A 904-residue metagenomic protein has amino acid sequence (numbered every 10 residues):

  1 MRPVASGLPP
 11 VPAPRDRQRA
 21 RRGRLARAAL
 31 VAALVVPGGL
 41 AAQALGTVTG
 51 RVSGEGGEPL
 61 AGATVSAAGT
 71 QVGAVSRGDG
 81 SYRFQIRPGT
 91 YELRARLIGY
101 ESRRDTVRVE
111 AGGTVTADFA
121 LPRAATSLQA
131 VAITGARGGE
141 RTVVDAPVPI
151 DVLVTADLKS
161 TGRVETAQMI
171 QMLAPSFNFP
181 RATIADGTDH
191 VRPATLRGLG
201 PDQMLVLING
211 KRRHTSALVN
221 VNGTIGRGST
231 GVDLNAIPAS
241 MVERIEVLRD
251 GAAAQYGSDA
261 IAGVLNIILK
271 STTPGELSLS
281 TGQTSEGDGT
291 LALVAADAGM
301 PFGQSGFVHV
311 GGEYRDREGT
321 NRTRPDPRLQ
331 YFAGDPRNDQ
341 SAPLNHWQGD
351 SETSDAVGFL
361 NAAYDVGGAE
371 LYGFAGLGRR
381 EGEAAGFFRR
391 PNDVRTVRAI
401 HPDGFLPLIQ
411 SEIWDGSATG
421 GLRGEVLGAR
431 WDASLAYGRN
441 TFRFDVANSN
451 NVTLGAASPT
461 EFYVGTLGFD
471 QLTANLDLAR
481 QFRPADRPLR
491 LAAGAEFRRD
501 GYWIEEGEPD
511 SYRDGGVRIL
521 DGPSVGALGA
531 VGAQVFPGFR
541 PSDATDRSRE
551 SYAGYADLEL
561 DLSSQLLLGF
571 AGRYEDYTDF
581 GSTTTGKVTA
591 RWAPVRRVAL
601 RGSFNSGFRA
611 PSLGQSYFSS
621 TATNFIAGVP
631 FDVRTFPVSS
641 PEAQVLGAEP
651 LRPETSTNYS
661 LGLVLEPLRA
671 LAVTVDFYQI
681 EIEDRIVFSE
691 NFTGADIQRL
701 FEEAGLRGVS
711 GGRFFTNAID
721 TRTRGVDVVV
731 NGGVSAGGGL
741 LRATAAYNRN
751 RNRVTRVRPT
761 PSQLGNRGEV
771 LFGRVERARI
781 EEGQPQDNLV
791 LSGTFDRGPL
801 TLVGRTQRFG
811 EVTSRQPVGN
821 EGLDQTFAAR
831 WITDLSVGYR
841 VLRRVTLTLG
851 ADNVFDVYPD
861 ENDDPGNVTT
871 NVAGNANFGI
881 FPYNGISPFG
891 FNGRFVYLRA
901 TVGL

Functional and structural regions predicted by a protein language model:
R51-A68, R96-Y100, E110, T114-S160 (+2 more regions): Short, acidic, small-residue-rich periplasmic hinge/interaction motif at the N-terminus of Gram-negative outer-membrane
T70-S81, Q85: Short, acidic Ser/Thr/Gly-rich low-complexity loop/linker segments typical of extracellular and cell-surface proteins
I150, I170-A217, Y256-D259: Extracytoplasmic beta-strand/coil segments of soluble accessory domains associated with Gram-negative outer-membrane
I208, R213, G228-S278: A beta-strand signature from Gram-negative outer-membrane beta-barrel systems, especially the internal plug domain
E286-D403, P407-V426, S836, R840: Transmembrane beta-barrel wall of Gram-negative outer-membrane proteins
F405-T419, G424-E425, Y437-R439, S449-L567 (+1 more regions): Outer-membrane beta-barrel transmembrane domain signature of Gram-negative proteins, especially the mid-to-C-terminal
A493, Y678-E683, S689-Q816: Gram-negative outer-membrane beta-barrel transporters
I682, R751, T806-R815, Y839-L904: C-terminal beta-signal and adjacent terminal beta-strands/loops of Gram-negative outer-membrane beta-barrel proteins
